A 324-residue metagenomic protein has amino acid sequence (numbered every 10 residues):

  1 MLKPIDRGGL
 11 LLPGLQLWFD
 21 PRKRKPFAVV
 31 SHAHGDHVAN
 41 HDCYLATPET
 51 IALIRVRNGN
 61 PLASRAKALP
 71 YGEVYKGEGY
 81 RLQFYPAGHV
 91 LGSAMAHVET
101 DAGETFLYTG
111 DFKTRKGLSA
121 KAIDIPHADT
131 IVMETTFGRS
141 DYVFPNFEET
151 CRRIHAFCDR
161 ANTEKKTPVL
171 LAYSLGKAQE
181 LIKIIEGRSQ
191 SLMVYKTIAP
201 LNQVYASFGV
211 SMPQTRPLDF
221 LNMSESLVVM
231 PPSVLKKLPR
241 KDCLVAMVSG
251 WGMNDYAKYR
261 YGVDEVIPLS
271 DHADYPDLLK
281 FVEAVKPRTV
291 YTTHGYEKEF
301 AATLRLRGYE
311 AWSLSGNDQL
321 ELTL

Functional and structural regions predicted by a protein language model:
L2-K23, F27, A33-V169, G176: His/Asp/Glu-rich metal-coordinating catalytic cores of metallo-dependent phosphodiesterases/hydrolases acting on
F27-V29, L45, K67, L107 (+7 more regions): Hydrophobic/aromatic beta-strand patches that form the interior of the parallel beta-sheet core in alpha/beta enzyme
V38, S93, K116-G117, A178-L181 (+3 more regions): Short, well-ordered alpha-helical microsegments
Y44-T47, L171-A172, P268, T293-H294: Active-site-adjacent beta-strand anchor residues
P48, T135, K196, G250 (+1 more regions): Short secondary-structure boundary segments
I54-R55, K116-L118, D141-Y142, Q179 (+3 more regions): Short helix/loop capping segments that flank catalytic or ligand/cofactor-binding pockets
A122-I125, R139-F220, T289-L324: Binuclear metal-ion centers of metallo-dependent hydrolases, dominated by the metallo-beta-lactamase
G187, G209-V210, Q214-L324: C-terminal regulatory/interaction regions
